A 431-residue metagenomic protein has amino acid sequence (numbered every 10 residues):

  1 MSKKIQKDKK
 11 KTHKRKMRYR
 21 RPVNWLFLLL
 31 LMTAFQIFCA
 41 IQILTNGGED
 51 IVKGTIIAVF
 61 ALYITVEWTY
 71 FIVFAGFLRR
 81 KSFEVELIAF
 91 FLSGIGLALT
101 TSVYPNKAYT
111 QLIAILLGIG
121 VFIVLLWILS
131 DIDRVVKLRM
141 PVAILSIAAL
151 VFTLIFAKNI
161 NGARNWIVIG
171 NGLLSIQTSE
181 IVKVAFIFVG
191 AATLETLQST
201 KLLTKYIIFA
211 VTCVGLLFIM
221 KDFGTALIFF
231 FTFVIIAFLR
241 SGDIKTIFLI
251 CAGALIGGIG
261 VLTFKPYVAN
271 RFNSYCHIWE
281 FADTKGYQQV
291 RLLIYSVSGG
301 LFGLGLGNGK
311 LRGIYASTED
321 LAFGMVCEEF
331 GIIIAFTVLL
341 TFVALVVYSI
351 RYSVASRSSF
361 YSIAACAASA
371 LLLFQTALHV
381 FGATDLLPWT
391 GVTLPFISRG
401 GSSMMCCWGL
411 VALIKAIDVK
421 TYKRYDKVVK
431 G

Functional and structural regions predicted by a protein language model:
S2-Y19, F35-A40, A377-G431: A juxtamembrane structural motif centered on a specific transmembrane helix
Y19-V23, I37-V59, F77-L87, L97-L117 (+3 more regions): Interfacial transmembrane-helix termini
F35-Q36, V59-V73, F91-A98, I115-I128 (+2 more regions): Central hydrophobic cores of alpha-helical transmembrane segments in multi-pass inner-membrane proteins across all
L62-V66, I115-V121, K183, E329-S349: Hydrophobic alpha-helical transmembrane segments
K81-A89, N106-I115, V124-A149, I167 (+2 more regions): Interfacial loop-to-transmembrane-helix boundary motif in multi-pass membrane proteins
I160-T178, F248-V338, F360, A364: Hydrophobic, glycine- and aromatic-enriched re-entrant/interface helices and adjoining loop segments
T200-I219, F223-T263: Hydrophobic alpha-helical segments of polytopic membrane proteins
Y352-G391, I397: Loop-to-helix entry and N-terminal half of a specific, functionally important transmembrane alpha helix in multi-pass
